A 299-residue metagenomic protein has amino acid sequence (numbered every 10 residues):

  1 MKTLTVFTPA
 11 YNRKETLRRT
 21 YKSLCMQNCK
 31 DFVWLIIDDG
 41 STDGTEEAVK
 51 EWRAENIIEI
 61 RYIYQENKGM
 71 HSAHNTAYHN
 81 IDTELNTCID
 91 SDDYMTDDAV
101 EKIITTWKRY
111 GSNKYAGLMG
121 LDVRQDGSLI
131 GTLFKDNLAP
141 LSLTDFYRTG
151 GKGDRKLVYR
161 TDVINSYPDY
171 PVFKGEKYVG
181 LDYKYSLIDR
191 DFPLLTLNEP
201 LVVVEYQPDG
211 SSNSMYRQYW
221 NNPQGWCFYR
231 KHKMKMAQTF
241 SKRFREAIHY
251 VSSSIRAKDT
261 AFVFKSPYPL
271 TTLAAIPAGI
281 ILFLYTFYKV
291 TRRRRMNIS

Functional and structural regions predicted by a protein language model:
N12-M26: Short, well-formed alpha-helical segments that are part of the catalytic scaffolds of diverse glycosyltransferases
S23, I37-A48: A conserved acidic beta->alpha catalytic loop
D31-G40, R61-E66, D90: Short beta-strand/loop segment that forms part of the nucleotide-sugar
Q65-I81: Glycine-rich, basic loop-to-helix element that forms the pyrophosphate-binding segment of sugar-nucleotide handling
N86: Short aromatic/hydrophobic "clamp" motif used to bind/position activated sugar donors
D98-T132: Conserved donor NDP-sugar-binding/catalytic core segment of glycosyltransferases
S128-N213: Conserved nucleotide-sugar donor-binding catalytic segment
V202-Q207, S214-F240: Catalytic core of nucleotide-sugar-dependent glycosyltransferases
